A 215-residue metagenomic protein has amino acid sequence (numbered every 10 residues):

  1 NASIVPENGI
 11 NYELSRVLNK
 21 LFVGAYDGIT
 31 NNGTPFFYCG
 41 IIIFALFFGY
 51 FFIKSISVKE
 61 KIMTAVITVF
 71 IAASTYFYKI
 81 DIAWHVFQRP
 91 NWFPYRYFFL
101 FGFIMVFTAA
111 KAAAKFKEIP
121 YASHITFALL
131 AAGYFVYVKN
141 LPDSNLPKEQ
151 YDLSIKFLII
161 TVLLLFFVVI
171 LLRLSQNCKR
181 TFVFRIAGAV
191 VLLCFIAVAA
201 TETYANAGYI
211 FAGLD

Functional and structural regions predicted by a protein language model:
N1-M63, F70, F77-F87, P94-F99 (+1 more regions): Periplasmic/ER-lumenal interhelical loops and adjacent helix-loop junctions in multi-pass membrane proteins
I62-K79, Q88, P94-D215: Contiguous transmembrane helix-bundle modules in multi-pass membrane proteins
